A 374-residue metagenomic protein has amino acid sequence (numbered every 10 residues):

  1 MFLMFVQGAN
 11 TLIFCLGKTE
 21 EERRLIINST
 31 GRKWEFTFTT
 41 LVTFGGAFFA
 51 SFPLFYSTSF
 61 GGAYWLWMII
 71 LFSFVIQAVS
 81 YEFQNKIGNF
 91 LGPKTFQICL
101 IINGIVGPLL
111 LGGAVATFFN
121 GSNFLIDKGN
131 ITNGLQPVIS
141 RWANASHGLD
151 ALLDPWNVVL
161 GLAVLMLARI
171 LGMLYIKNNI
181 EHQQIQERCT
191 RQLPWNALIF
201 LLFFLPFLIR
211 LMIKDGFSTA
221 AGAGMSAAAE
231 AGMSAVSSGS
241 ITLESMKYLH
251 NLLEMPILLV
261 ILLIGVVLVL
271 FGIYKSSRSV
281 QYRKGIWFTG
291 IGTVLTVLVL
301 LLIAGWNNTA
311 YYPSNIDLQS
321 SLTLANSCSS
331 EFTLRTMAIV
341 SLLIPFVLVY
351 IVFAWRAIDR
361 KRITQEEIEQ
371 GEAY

Functional and structural regions predicted by a protein language model:
M1, G61-F74, I101, I105 (+2 more regions): Alpha-helical transmembrane segments
M1-T37, V42-G45: N-terminal signal-anchor module of multipass membrane proteins
R32-P108, F118-L125, F217-G222, L253: Membrane-interface helix-loop-helix modules in multi-pass inner-membrane proteins
I87-Y282, V299: Long, contiguous internal "core" modules enriched in hydrophobic/ aromatic residues
S240-L243, P313-L334: Short, membrane-exposed interhelical loops at transmembrane-helix boundaries
F271-K275, S329-I363: Alpha-helical transmembrane segments of multi-pass membrane proteins predominantly involved in bioenergetics
I286-L295: Central hydrophobic cores of alpha-helical transmembrane segments in multi-pass integral membrane proteins
R360-Y374: Short, highly charged, low-complexity non-transmembrane loops/tails of multi-pass membrane proteins
